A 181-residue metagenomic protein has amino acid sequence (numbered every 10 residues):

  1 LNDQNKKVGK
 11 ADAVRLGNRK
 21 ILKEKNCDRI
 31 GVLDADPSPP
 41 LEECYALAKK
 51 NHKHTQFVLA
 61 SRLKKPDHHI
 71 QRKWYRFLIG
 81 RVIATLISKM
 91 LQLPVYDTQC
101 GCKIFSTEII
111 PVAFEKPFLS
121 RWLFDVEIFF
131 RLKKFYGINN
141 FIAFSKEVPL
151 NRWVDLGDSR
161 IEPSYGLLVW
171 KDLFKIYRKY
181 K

Functional and structural regions predicted by a protein language model:
L1, P94, F144-K146: Conserved beta-strand segments of alpha/beta enzyme cores
Q4-I21, R29, L41-W122, L156-I161: Acceptor/aglycone-binding surface of glycosyltransferases and processive sugar-polymer synthases
K20, E24, V112, R131-F135: Active-site catalytic microenvironments for nucleophilic, acid-base chemistry
N26-S38: Short beta-strand-to-loop acidic/aromatic patch adjacent to the donor-nucleotide binding site
L33, S61, N151: Conserved residues at the C-terminal ends of beta-strands
D34-D36, D97, D125-E127: Acidic active-site catalytic centers that drive phospho-/nucleotidyl reactions and related ester hydrolyses
K116-K181: Hydrophobic helical membrane-anchoring modules
